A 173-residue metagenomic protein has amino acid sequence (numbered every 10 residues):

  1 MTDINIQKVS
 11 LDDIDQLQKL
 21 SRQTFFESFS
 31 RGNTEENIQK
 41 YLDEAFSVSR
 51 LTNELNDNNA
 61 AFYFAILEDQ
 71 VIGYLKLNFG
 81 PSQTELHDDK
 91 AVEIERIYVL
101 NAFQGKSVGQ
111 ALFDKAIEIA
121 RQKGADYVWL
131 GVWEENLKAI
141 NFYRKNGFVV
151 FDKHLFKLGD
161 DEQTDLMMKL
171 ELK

Functional and structural regions predicted by a protein language model:
D3, D88-V92, D126-W129, W133-I140 (+2 more regions): C-terminal "cap" of GNAT-fold acetyltransferases
I4, K8-I14, Q18-R31, Q39-A102 (+3 more regions): Acetyl-CoA-dependent GNAT
D69, G73, S107-G109, G147: Conserved phosphate-binding and hydrolysis motifs of nucleotide-dependent enzymes
Y98, F148-V149: Short acidic-aromatic loop segments in the C-terminal HATPase_c
L100-A102, K106, E134-E135: Active-site acidic-Proline motif in GNAT/NAT acetyltransferases
G105-E118, N141-K145: Conserved acetyl-CoA-binding loop-helix of GNAT-fold acetyltransferases
K106, K123-D126: Short coil/turn segments at alpha/beta junctions that flank glycine-rich nucleotide-binding fingerprints
